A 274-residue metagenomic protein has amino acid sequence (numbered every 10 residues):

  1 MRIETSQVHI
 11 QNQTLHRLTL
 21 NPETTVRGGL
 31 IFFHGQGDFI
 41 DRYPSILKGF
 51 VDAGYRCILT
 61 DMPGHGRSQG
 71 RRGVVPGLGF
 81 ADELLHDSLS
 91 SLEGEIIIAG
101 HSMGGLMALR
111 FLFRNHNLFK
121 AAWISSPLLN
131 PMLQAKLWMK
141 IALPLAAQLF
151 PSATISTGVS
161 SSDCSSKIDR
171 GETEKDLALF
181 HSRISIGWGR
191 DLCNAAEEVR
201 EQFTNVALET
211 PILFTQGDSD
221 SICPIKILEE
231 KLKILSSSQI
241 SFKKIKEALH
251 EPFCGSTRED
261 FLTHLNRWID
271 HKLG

Functional and structural regions predicted by a protein language model:
M1-P22: N-terminal cap/lid segment of alpha/beta-hydrolase-fold proteins
H34-D38: Active-site glycine-rich loops that stabilize anionic/oxyanionic intermediates across multiple enzyme folds
L47-G70: Conserved alpha/beta-hydrolase
D82-I96: Conserved acidic catalytic loop of the alpha/beta-hydrolase fold
A99-I184: Alpha/beta-hydrolase-fold enzymes
L208, F214-Q216, D220: Short beta-strand/loop motif that positions the catalytic acidic residue of the alpha/beta-hydrolase fold
P224-K233: Short alpha-helix in the alpha/beta-hydrolase fold that links the catalytic acid
S241-G274: Catalytic active-site module of serine/aspartate enzymes centered on a nucleophile-bearing elbow/loop
